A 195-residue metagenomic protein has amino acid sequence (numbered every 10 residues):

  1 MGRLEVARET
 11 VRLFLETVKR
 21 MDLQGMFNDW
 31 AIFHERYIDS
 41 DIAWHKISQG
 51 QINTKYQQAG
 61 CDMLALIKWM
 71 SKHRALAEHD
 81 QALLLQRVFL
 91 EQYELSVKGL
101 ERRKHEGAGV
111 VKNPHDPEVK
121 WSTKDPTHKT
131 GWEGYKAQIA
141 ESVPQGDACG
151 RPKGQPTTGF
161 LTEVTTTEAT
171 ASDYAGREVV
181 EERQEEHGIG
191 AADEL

Functional and structural regions predicted by a protein language model:
M1-D193: Polybasic low-complexity intrinsically disordered regions
